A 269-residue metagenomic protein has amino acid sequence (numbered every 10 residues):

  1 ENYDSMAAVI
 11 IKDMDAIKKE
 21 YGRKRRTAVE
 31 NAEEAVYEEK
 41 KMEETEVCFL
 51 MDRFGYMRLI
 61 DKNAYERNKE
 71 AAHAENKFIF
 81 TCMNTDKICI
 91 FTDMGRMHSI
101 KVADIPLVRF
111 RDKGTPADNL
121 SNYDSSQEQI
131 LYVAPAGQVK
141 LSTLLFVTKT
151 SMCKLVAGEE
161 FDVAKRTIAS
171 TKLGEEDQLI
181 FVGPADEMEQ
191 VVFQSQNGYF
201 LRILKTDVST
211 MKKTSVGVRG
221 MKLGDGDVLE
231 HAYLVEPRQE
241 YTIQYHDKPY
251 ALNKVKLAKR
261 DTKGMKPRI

Functional and structural regions predicted by a protein language model:
E1-I269: Short, structured "edge-of-domain" segments at secondary-structure transitions
